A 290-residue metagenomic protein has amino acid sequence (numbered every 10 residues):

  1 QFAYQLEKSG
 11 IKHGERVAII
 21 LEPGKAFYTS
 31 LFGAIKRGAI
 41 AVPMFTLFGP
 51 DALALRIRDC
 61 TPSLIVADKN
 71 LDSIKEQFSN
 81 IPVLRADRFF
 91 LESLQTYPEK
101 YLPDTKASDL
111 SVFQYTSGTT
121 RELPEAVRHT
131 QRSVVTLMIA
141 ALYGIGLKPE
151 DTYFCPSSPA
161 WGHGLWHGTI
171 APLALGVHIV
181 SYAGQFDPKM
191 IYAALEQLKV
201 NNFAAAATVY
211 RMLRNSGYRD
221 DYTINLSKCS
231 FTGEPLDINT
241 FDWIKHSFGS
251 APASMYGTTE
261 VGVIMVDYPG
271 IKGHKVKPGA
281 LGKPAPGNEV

Functional and structural regions predicted by a protein language model:
Q5-F48, S157-S158: Conserved AMP-binding/adenylate-forming
L21-E22, A39-R58, K69-L71, S157 (+2 more regions): ATP-dependent adenylate-forming carboxylate-activation enzymes
F32-R37, D59, W161, I170-A174: Short hydrophobic alpha-helices that are characteristic scaffold elements of the AMP-binding
L64-D109: ANL superfamily adenylate-forming
T96-Y115, E122-L123, G146-T152: Conserved pre-ATP/AMP-binding loop-to-beta segment of ANL
S111-T136, G262: Conserved AMP-binding A3 loop
V135-C155, A160-N202, S216: Conserved AMP-binding/adenylation subdomain of ANL enzymes
V200-A205, R214-K275, E289: Gly/Ser/Thr-rich phosphate-binding loop
